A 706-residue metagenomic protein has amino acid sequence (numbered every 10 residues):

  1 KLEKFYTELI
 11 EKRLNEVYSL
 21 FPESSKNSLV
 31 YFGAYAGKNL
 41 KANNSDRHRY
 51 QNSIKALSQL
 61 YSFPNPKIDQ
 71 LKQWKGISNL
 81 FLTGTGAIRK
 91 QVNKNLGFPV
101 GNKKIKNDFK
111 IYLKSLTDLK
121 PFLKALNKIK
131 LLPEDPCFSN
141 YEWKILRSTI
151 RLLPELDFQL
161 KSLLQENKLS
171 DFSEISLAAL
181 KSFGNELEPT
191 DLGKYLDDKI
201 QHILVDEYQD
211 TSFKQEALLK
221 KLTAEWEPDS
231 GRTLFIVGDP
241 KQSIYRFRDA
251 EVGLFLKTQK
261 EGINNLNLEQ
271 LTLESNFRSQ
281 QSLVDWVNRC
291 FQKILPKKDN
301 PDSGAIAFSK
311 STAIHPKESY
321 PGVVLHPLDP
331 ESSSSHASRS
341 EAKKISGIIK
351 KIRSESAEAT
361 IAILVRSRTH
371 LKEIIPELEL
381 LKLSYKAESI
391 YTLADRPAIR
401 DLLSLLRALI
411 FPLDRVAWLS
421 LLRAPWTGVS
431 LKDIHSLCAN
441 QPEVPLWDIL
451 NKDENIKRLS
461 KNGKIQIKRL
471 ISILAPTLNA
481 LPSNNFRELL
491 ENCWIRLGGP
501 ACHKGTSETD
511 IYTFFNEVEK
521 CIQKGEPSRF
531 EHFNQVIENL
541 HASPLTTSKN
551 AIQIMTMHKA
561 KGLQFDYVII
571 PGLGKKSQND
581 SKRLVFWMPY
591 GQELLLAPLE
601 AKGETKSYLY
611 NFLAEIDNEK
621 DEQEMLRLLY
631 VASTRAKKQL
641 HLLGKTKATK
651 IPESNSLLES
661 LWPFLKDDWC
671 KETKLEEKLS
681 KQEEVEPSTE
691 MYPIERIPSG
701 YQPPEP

Functional and structural regions predicted by a protein language model:
K1-V30, K124-I129, E155, Y195-D198 (+12 more regions): Conserved motor-region signature of P-loop NTPase helicases/translocases
L2-S170, K343, K576, L609 (+1 more regions): Conserved ATP-driven helicase/translocase motor core recognized via long, highly charged RecA-like/P-loop NTPase domain
L116-L119, E142-I150, L364, S460-I467 (+2 more regions): Amphipathic, non-membrane alpha-helical segments in soluble helical-bundle scaffolds
T149-Q201, Q215-L218, K344-I348, I554: Conserved helicase/translocase P-loop NTPase motor core
I150-R151, D566, L629: C-terminal substrate/ligand-recognition segments
L437-L474: Accessory alpha-helical DNA-binding modules that contact the DNA backbone or grooves
I473-T477, D621-Y630: Phosphate-interacting basic helix/loop segments used at nucleotide- and nucleic-acid interfaces
D580-E619: Conserved catalytic motifs of ABC-family nucleotide-binding domains
